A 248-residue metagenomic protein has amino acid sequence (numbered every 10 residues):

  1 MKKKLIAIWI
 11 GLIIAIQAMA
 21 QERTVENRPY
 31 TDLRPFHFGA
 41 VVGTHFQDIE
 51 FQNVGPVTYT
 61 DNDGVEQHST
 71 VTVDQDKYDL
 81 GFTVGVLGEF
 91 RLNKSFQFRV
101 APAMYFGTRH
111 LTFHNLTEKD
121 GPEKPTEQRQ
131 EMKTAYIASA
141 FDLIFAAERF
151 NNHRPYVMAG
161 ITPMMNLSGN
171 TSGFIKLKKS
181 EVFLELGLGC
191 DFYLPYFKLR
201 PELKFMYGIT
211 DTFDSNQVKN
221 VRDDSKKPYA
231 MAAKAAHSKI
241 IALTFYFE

Functional and structural regions predicted by a protein language model:
M1-V25, F245-E248: Bacterial Sec-dependent N-terminal signal peptides
A20-G81, I240, Y246-E248: Short glycine/proline- and aromatic-enriched beta-strand/turn motifs that initiate or cap beta-hairpins
R23, N27-F36, T44-D48, L87-G169 (+1 more regions): Gram-negative (and chloroplast) outer-membrane scaffold detector with strong preference for beta-barrel transmembrane
V25, P195-E248: Predominantly the C-terminal beta-signal and adjacent terminal strand-loop region of outer-membrane beta-barrel
V25-V41, V100, L186-M206: Internal hydrophobic scaffold segments of catalytic domains
R34-F38, Y78-F82, K133-S139, H153 (+2 more regions): Residues that define the transmembrane beta-barrel architecture of outer-membrane proteins
Q52-Q75, T108-M132, L167-L177, F213-A233: Flexible, solvent-exposed loop segments that connect beta-strands
Q130-T134, L143-R200, K204-V221: Outer-membrane beta-barrel transmembrane domain signature
